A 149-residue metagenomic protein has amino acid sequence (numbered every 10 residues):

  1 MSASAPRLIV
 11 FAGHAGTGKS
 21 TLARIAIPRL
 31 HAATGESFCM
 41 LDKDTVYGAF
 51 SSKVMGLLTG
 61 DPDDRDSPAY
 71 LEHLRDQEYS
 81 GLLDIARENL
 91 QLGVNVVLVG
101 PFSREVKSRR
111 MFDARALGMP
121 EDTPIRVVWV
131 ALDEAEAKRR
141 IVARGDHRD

Functional and structural regions predicted by a protein language model:
M1-P6: Phosphate-binding P-loop
I9-V10: Short hydrophobic/aromatic beta-strand immediately N-terminal to the Walker A/P-loop
H14: P-loop (Walker A) phosphate-binding loop of NTP-binding proteins
T17: ATP-binding Walker
S20: Walker A/P-loop
I27-S80, R87: Conserved substrate/cofactor phosphate-moiety recognition/catalytic segment in nucleotide-dependent phosphotransferases
R65, M119-D149: A glycine- and Lys/Arg-enriched "phosphate-lid" helix/loop adjacent to the NTP-binding pocket of small-molecule kinases
Y70-E121: Glycine-rich phosphate-binding loop used to anchor ATP phosphates in small-molecule kinases, encompassing both
